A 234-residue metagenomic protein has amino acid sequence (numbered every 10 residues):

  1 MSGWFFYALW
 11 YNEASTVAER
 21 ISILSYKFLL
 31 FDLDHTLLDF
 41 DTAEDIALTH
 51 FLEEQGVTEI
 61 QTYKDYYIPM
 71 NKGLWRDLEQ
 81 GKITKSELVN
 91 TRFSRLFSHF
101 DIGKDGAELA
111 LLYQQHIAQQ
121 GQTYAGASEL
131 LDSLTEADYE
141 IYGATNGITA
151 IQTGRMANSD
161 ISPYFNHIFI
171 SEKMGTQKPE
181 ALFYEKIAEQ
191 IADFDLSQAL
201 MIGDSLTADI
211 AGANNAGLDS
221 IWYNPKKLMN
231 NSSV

Functional and structural regions predicted by a protein language model:
Y7-N12, V17-L29, D132-T135, Y142 (+1 more regions): Asp-based, Mg2+/Mn2+-dependent phosphohydrolase catalytic module
I23-A125: N-terminal helical cap/lid subdomain that shapes the substrate entry/recognition surface in HAD-like hydrolases
T42-I46, A125-E129, G154, A181-L182: Generic recognition of short, well-ordered alpha-helical segments
F51, L130-A137: A short, Lys/Arg-enriched amphipathic alpha-helix followed by its capping loop at the start of a domain
T58, G103, D138, F194-D195: Secondary-structure boundary/capping positions in well-ordered alpha/beta enzyme cores
G81, A118-Q119, E140-I141, S197-Q198: A generic structural signal for short
Q119-L131, I141-A144: Hydrophobic, well-structured mid-protein blocks that either form specific transmembrane helices
